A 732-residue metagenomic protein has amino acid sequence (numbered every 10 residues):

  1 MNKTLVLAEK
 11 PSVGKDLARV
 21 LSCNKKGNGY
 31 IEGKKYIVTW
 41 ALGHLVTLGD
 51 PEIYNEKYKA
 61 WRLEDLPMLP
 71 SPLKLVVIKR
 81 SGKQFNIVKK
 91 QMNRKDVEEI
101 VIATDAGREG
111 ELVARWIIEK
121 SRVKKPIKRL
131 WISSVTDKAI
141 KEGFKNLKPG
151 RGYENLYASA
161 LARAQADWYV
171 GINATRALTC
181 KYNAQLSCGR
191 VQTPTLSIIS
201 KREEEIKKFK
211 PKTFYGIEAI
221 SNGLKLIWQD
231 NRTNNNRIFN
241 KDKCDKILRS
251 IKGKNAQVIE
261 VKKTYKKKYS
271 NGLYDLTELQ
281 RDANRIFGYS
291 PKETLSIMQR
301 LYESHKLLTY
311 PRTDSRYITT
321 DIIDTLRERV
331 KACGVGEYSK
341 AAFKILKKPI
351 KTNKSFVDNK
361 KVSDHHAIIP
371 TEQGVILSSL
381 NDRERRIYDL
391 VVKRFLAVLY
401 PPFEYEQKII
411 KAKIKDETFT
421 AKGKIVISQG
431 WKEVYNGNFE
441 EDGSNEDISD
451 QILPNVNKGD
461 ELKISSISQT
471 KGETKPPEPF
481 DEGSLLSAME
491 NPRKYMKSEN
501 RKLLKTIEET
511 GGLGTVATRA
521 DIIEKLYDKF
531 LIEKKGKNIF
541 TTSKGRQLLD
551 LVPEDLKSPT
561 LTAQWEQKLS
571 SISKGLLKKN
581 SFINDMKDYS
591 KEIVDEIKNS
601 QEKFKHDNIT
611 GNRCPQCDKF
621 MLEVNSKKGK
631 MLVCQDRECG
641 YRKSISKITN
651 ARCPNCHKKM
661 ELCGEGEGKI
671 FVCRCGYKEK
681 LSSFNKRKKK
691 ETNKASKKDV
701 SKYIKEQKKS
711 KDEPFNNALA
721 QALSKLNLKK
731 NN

Functional and structural regions predicted by a protein language model:
M1-A164, P476: Intrinsically disordered, low-complexity regulatory segments
M1-K3, A103-A106, N183-Q185, K263-G272 (+3 more regions): Conserved short loop/turn motifs at secondary-structure junctions
N2-L5, G27, S81, M92 (+4 more regions): Basic, low-complexity terminal or inter-domain segments flanking catalytic cores
N28-Y58, T193-F239, L399-Q451: Structured, non-catalytic alpha/beta "coupling" segments that mediate domain-domain communication and provide generic
L73, R115, A139-S221, T264: C-terminal or mid-to-C-terminal helical accessory/interaction module adjacent to the motor/catalytic core
I238-G272, Q280, T560: Metal- or metallocofactor-binding catalytic centers and their adjacent structured scaffolds across diverse enzyme
H305-K306, F530: Glycine-centered, phosphate/nucleic-acid-interacting loop/turn motifs that mediate DNA/RNA or nucleotide
